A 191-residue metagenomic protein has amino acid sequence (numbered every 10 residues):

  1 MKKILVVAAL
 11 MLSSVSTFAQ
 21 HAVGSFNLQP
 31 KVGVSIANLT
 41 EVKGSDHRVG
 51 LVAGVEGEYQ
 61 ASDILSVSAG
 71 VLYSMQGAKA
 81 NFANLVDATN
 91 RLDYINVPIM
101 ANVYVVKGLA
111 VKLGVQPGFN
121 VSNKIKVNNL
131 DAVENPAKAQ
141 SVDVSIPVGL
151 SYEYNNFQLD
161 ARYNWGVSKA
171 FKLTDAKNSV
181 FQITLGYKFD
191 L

Functional and structural regions predicted by a protein language model:
M1-K31, L185, F189-L191: Bacterial Sec-dependent N-terminal signal peptides
Q20-A61, V67-S68, G166: Short glycine/proline- and aromatic-enriched beta-strand/turn motifs that initiate or cap beta-hairpins
H21-V23, Q60-S62, V106, Y154-F157 (+1 more regions): Outer-membrane beta-barrel channels and translocator barrels
V23-S25, V42-G50, A88-Y94, A137-D143 (+1 more regions): Transmembrane beta-barrel outer-membrane domains
P30-V34, L51-Y59, V71-Y73, V97-V103 (+4 more regions): Residues on the lipid-exposed face of transmembrane beta-strands in outer-membrane beta-barrel proteins
T40-D46, K79-V86, N123-D131, F171-A176: Outer-membrane beta-barrel translocator domains and adjoining extracellular loop/strand segments of Gram-negative
G70, Q76-N81, T89, E134-L191: Predominantly the C-terminal beta-signal and adjacent terminal strand-loop region of outer-membrane beta-barrel
K79-L113: Helix-adjacent hinge/juxtasegments
